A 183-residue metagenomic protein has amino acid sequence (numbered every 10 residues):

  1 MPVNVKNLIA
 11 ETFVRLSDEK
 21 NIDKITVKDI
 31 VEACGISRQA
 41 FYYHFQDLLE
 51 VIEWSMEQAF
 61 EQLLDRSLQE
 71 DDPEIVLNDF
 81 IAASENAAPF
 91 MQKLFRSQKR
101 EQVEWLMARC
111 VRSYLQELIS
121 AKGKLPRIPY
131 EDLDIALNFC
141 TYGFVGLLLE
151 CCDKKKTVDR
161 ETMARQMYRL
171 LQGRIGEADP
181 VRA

Functional and structural regions predicted by a protein language model:
V3-V14, D18, D23-V27, E32-G35 (+2 more regions): An amphipathic alpha-helix adjacent to DNA-recognition modules
K20, R127-I128: Cytosolic nucleotide-binding catalytic cores of signal-transduction proteins
S55, A83-A108, E117-A121, L149: Amphipathic alpha-helical segments used for helix-helix packing
Q58-Q62, A87, M91, S113-K122 (+2 more regions): A short secondary-structure junction motif
D65-F90, R100: Hydrophobic alpha-helical connector segments
S67, M91-L94, K122, C151-K155 (+1 more regions): Secondary-structure edge/capping motif, primarily at the C-terminal ends of alpha-helices and the immediately following
R100-L125, E131-G146, I175-G176: Amphipathic alpha-helical packing segments from all-alpha helical-bundle domains
E150-A183: C-terminal peripheral helix-coil segments that are non-catalytic and often amphipathic
